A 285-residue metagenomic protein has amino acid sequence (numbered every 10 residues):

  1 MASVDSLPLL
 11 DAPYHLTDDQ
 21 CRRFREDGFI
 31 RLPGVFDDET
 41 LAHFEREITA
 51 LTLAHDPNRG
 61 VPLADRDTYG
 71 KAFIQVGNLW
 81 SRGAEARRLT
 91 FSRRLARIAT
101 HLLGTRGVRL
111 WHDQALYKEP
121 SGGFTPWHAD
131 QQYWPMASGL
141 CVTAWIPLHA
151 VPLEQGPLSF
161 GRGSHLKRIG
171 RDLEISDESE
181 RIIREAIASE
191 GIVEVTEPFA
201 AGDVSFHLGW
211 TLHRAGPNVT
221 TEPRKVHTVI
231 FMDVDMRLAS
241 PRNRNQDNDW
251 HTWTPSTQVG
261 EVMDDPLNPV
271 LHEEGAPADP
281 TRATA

Functional and structural regions predicted by a protein language model:
M1-D27, P33-W127, Y133-W134, D172-L173 (+2 more regions): Non-heme Fe(II)-dependent double-stranded beta-helix
A2-L10, L51-A54, L173, V204-F206 (+1 more regions): Non-heme Fe(II)/2-oxoglutarate
V4, V151-G216, M236, G260: Double-stranded beta-helix
F29, G139-T143, Q155, E194-T196 (+1 more regions): Extracellular structured ligand-interaction cores
Q114, A129, I146-A150, R162 (+1 more regions): Short, structured patches in soluble enzyme cores that scaffold and shape functional sites
G122-F124, G139-C141, V204: Coil-to-beta-strand transition motifs
A129-D130, D177-G191, T221-P223, R242-N248: Short, surface-exposed loop/helix-turn segments at secondary-structure junctions that function as lids/hinges flanking
A129-P147: Acidic, His- and aromatic-enriched active-site or binding-groove loops in soluble protein domains that engage sugars
